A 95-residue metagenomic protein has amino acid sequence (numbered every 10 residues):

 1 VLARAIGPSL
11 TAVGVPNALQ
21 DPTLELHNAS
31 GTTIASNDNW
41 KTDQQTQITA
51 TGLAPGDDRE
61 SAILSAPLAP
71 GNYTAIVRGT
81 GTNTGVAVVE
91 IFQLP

Functional and structural regions predicted by a protein language model:
V1-N17: Short amphipathic, basic-aromatic surface patches that mediate peripheral association with negatively charged
Q20-E90: Noncatalytic accessory or regulatory domains flanking protease catalytic cores in secreted, cell-surface, and selected
Q93-P95: Boundary/junction segments of secreted and surface-exposed precursor proteins
